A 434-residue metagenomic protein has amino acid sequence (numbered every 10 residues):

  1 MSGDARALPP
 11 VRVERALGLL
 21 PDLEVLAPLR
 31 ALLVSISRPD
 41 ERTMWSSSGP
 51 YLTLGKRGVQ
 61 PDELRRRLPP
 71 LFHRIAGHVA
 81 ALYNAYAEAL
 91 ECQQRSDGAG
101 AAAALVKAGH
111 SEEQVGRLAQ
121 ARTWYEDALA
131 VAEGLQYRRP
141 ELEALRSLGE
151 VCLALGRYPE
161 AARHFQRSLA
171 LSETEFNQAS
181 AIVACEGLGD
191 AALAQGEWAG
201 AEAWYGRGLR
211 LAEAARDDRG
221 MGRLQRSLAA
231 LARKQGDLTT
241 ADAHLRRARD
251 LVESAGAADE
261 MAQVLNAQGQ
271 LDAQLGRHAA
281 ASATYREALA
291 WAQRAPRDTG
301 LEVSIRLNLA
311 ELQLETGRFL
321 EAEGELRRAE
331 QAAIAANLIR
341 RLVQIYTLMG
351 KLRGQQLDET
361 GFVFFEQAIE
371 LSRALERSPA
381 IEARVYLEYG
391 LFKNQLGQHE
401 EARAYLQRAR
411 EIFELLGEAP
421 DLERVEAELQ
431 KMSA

Functional and structural regions predicted by a protein language model:
M1-E141, A154-R157, L169, E418-A419 (+2 more regions): Flexible inter-repeat linkers and adjacent short helices within tandem amphipathic alpha-helical repeat scaffolds
I75, Q94-D97, E133-Y137, A154 (+7 more regions): Short coil/turn linkers that connect adjacent helices within long alpha-helical scaffolds, especially alpha-solenoid
G77, S96, G116, G156 (+8 more regions): Residue-level detector of the short coil/turn that links helix A to helix B within each tetratricopeptide repeat
A81-L82, A121, A161, A201 (+5 more regions): Single-residue signature of alpha-solenoid repeat helices
Y86-A87, E126, E133, Q166 (+13 more regions): Alpha-solenoid helical repeat scaffolds
E88, A322-A329, T360-F365: Alpha-helical repeat scaffolds
A101-E112, W124, V131, E141-Y158 (+20 more regions): TPR/Sel1-like alpha-solenoid repeat signature
H399-Y405, R410-E411, L415, P420-R424 (+1 more regions): C-terminal interaction modules of eukaryotic adaptor/scaffold proteins
